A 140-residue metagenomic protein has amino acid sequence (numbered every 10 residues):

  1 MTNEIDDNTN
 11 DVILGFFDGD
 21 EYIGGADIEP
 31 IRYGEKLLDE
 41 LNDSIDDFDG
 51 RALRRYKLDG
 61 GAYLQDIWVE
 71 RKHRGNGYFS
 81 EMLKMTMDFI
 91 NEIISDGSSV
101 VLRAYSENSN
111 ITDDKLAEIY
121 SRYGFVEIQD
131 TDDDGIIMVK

Functional and structural regions predicted by a protein language model:
M1-D7: Conserved N-terminal entry element of GNAT/NAT acetyltransferase domains
N10-I13, D132-I137: Short hydrophobic/aromatic beta-strand or adjacent loop that forms the aromatic wall/cage of a ligand/substrate-binding
G15-F17: Core beta-strand residues in small-molecule sensory/regulatory alpha/beta domains
G19-D66: Conserved acyl-donor/pantetheine-binding loop and adjacent beta-alpha core of acyl/acetyltransferases and related
D27-I28, D66-W68, R103-E107, D113: Short loop/turn segments at strand-loop or loop-helix junctions that form parts of catalytic or ligand-binding pockets
G61, I90-I111: Conserved GNAT acetyl-CoA-binding A-motif
V69, G75-I90: Conserved acetyl-CoA-binding loop-helix of GNAT-fold acetyltransferases
S106-D130: Conserved active-site alpha-helix within GNAT-family acetyltransferase domains
